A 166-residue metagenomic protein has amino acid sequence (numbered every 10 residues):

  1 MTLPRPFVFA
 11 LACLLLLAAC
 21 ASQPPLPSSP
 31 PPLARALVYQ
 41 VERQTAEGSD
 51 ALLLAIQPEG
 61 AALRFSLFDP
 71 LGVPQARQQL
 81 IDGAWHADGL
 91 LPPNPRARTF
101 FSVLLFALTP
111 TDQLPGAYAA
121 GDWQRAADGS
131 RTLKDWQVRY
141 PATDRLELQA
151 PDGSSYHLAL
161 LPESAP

Functional and structural regions predicted by a protein language model:
M1-L11: Bacterial N-terminal signal peptides that target proteins for export
L14, A19-R35: Bacterial Sec signal peptide processing site at the extreme N-terminus
A21-P24, Q40-E42, S49, V73 (+1 more regions): Mature, soluble, non-transmembrane domains
A36-V73: Post-signal-peptide N-terminal segment of Sec-exported extracytoplasmic proteins
A55-Q57, Q79, R139-Y140: Well-ordered beta-strand positions
A76-G83: Short Gly/aromatic-enriched secondary-structure transition segments
